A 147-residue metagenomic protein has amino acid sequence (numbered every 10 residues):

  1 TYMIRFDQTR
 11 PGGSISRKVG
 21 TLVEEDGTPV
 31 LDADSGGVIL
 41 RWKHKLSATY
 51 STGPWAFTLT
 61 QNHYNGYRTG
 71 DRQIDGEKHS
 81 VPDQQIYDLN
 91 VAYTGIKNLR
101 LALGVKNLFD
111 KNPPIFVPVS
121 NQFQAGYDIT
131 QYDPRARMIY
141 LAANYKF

Functional and structural regions predicted by a protein language model:
T1-T94, F109: C-terminal beta-barrel architecture of Gram-negative outer-membrane proteins
Q61-G70, Y93-F147: C-terminal beta-signal and adjacent terminal beta-strands/loops of Gram-negative outer-membrane beta-barrel proteins
